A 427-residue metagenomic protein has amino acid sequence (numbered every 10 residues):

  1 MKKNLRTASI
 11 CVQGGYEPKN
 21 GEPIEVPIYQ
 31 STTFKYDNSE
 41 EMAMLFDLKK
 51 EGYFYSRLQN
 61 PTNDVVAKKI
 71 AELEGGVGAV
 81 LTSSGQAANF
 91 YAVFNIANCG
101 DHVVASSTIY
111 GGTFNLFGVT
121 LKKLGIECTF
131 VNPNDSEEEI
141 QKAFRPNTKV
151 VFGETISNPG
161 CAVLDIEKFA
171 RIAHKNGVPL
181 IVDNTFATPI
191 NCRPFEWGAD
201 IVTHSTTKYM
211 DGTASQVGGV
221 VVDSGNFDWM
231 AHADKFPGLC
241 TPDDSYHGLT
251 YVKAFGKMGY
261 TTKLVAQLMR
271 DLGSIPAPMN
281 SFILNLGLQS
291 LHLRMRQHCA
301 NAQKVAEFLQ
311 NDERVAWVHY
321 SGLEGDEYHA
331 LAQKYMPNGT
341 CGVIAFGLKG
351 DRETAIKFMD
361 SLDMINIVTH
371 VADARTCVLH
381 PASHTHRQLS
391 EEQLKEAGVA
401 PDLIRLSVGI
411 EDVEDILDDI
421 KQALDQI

Functional and structural regions predicted by a protein language model:
M1-N60, K68: N-terminal "arm"/small-domain region of PLP-dependent enzymes with the aminotransferase-like
K2, A8-E17, A79-N311: Conserved PLP-enzyme active-site core in the AAT-like
Y16, Q30-Y36, G225-N226, L288-S290 (+6 more regions): Glycine-rich beta-alpha junction loops
N38-F90, G112-T120: Conserved N-terminal alpha-helix of the aminotransferase class I/II PLP-enzyme fold
G75, N147, R314-W317, M364 (+1 more regions): Glycine-centered tight turns that cap/initiate beta-strands
G118-V119, E127-C128, K142, P146-K149 (+4 more regions): PLP-dependent enzyme catalytic core of the Aspartate aminotransferase-like
L272-I275, M279-S281, L286, S290 (+4 more regions): Conserved small-domain helix->loop->beta segment predominantly found in fold-type I
